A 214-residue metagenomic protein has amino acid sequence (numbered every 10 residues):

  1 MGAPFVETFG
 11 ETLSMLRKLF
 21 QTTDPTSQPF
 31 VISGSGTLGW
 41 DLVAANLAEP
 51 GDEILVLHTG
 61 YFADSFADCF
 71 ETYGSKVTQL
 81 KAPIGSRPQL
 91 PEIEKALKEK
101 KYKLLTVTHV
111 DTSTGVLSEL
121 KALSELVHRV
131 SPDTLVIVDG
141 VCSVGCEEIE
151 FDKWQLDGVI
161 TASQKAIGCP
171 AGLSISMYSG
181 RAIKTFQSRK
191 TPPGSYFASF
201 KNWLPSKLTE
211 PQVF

Functional and structural regions predicted by a protein language model:
M1-L42, D68-E71: Conserved N-terminal alpha-helix of the aminotransferase class I/II PLP-enzyme fold
F30-S35, L57-T59, C142: Active-site nucleophile and cofactor-binding loops and adjacent substrate-binding regions of central metabolic enzymes
A48-D64: Conserved PLP-anchoring active-site segment centered on the Schiff-base-forming lysine
S65-K76, E94: Active-site-proximal loop->helix
P88-S143, G158: Active-site phosphate-binding strand-loop segment of PLP-dependent enzymes
D152-Q164: Conserved active-site segment immediately N-terminal to the catalytic lysine that forms the internal aldimine
Q164-F214: Active-site C-terminal subdomain of aminotransferase-like
